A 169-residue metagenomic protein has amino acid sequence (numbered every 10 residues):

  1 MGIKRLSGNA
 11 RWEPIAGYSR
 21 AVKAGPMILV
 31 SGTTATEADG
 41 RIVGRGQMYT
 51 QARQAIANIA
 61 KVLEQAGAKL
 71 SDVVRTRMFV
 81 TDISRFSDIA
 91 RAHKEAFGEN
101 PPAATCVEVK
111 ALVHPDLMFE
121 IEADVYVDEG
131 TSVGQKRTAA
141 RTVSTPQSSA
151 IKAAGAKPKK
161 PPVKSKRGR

Functional and structural regions predicted by a protein language model:
M1-R169: Short, polar/acidic, helix-capping and beta-turn segments at strand->helix junctions that line the mouths
